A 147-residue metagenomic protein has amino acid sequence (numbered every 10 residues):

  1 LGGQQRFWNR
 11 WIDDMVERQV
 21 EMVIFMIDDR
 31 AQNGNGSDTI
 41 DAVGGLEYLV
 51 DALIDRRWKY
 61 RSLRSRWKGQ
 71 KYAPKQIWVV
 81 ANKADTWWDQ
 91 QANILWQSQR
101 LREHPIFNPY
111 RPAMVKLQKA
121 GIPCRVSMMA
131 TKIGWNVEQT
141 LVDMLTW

Functional and structural regions predicted by a protein language model:
L1-F7: Switch I (G2) and immediately adjacent beta-strands of P-loop GTPase domains
G2, D29-R30, A84: Conserved Walker B
Q5, N33, W87: Catalytic P-loop NTPase motifs of RecA-like helicase/translocase cores
W8-T39, V43, Y48-A52: Inter-motif core of Ras-like GTPase G domains
M15, L49-K68, L101-Q118, M144-L145: Hydrophobic, Leu/Ile/Phe/Ala-enriched alpha-helical segments that form helix-helix packing faces
V20-I24, Q70-V79, C124-V126: Hydrophobic beta-strand segments of well-ordered beta-sheets in folded domains
G36-K75, D89-N93: Acidic, metal/cofactor-coordinating or nucleic-acid-engaging core segments within structured domains
Q76-W78, A84-W147: Canonical P-loop GTPase G-domain recognition
